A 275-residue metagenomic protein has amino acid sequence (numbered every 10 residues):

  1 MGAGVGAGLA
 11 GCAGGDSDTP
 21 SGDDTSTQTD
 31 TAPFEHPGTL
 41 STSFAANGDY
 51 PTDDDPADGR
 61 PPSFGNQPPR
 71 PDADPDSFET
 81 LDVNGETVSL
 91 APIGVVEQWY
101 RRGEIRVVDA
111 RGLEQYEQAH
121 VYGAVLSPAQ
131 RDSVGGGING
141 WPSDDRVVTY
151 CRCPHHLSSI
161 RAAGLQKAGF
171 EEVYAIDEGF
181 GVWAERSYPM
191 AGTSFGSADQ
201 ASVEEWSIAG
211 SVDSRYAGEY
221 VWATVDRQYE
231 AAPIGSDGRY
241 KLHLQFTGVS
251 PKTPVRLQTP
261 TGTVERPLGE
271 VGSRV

Functional and structural regions predicted by a protein language model:
M1-Y150, P154-V275: Terminal disorder- and signal-encoded targeting elements
